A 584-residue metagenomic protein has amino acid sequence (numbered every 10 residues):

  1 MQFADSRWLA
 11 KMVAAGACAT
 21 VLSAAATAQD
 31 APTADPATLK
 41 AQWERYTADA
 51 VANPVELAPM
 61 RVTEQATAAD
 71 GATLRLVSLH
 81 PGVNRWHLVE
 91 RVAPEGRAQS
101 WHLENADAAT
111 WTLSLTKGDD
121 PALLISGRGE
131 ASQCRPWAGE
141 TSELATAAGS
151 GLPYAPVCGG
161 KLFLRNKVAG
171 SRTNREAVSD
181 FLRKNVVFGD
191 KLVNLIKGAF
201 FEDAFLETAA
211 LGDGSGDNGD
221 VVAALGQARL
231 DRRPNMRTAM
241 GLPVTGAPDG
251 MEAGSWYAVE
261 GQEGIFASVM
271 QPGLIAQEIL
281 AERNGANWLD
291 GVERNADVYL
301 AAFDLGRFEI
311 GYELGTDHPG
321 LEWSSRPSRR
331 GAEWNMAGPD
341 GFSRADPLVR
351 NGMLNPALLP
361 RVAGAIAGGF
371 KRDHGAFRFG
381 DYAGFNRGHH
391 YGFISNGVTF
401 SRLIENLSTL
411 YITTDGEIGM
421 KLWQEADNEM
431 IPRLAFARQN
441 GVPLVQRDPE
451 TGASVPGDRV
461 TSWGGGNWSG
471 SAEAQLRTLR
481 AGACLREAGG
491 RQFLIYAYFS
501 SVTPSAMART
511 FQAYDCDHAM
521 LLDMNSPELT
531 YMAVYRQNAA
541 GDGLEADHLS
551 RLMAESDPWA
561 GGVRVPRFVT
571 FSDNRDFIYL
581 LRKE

Functional and structural regions predicted by a protein language model:
Q2-V13: Bacterial N-terminal signal peptides that target proteins for export
K11-S23: Bacterial N-terminal signal peptides
A24-A28: Sec/Tat signal peptide C-region and signal peptidase I cleavage site
Q29-T399: Zymogen propeptides
G291-N295, S401-I404, A474-R477, V569-S572: A short catalytic or substrate-binding loop motif that flags glycine-/basic-rich loops and adjacent residues that bind
L300-A302, T409, G482, F577: Conserved hydrophobic/aromatic beta-strand scaffold that supports enzyme active sites
L314, P319-S500, P504-Q512: Aspartyl protease catalytic domain
R438, L444-R447, S454-D458, W468-E584: Extended C-terminal subregions enriched in glycine
